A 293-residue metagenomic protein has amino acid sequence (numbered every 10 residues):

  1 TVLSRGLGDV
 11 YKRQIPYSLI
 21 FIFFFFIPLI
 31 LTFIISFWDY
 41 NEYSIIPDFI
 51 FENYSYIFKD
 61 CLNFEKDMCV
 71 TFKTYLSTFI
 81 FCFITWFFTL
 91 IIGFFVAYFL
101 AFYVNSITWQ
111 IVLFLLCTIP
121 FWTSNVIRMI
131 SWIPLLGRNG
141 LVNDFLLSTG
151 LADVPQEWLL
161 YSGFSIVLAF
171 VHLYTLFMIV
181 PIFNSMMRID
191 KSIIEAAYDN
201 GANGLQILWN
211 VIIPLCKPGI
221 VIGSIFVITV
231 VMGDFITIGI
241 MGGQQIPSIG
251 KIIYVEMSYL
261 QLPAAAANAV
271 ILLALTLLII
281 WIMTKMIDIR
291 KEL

Functional and structural regions predicted by a protein language model:
T1-Y11: Single conserved hydrophobic/aromatic residue that forms the stacking wall/gate of nucleotide- or nucleobase-binding
R13, V96-W132, I194-E195, L208 (+1 more regions): Cytoplasmic-entry segments and transmembrane alpha-helices of multi-pass inner-membrane transporters
I15, L19-F25, I119, H172 (+4 more regions): Transmembrane alpha-helices
F26-C69, L135, N139-G140, G242-Q244 (+1 more regions): Short membrane-interfacial helix/loop motifs at transmembrane-helix boundaries
E42-D48, D234-L262: Glycine-rich helix-loop "coupling/hinge" segments at transmembrane-helix boundaries in multipass transporters
K66-F102, V171: Transmembrane alpha-helix signature in integral membrane proteins
M129-V171, M241-Q245: Membrane-interfacial helix termini and adjacent extracytoplasmic/periplasmic loops of multi-pass transporters
F183-Y198, A266-L293: C-terminal transmembrane helix and the adjacent membrane-cytosol boundary/short C-terminal tail of inner/organellar
